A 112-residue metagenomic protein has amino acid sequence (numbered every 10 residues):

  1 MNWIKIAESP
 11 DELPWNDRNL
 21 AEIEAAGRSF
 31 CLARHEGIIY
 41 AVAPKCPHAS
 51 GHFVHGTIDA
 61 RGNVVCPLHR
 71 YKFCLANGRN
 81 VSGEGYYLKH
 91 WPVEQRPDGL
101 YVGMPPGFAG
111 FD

Functional and structural regions predicted by a protein language model:
M1-D11, L68-R79: Short, basic/low-complexity N-terminal boundary segments at the transition from targeting/disordered tails
M1-D59, P92-D112: N-terminal pre-ligand scaffold of iron-sulfur
N16-N19, L68, Y87: A short, compositionally biased
C46, C66-H69: Short cysteine clusters
G56-G62, V81-G85: Short linker/helix segments within small regulatory modules
G78-R79, Y86-E94: Low-complexity, intrinsically disordered Gly/Pro/Thr-rich segments
